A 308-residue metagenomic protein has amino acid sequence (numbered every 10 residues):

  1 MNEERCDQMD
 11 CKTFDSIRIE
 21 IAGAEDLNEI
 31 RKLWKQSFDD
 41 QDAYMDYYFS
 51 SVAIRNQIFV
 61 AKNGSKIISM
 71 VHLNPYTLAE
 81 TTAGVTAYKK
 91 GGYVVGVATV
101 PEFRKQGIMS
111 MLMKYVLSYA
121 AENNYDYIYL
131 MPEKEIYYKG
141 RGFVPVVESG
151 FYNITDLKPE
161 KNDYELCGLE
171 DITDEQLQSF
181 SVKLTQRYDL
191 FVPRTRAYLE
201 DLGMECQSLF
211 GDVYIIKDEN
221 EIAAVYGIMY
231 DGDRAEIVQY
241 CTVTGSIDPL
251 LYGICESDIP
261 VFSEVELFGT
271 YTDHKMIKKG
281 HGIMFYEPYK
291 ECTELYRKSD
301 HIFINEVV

Functional and structural regions predicted by a protein language model:
R5-P75, G84, K89-Y93, P159-A197 (+3 more regions): Short amphipathic alpha-helix that is part of the acyltransferase structural core
D40, M45-Y47, Q178-Y214, E266-V308: N-terminal charged segments
A61, L73, T99, I216 (+1 more regions): GNAT/GCN5-related N-acetyltransferase fold signature
G96-T99, K105-S118, T244-E256: Conserved acetyl-CoA-binding loop-helix of GNAT-fold acetyltransferases
M113, A120-P132, S257-F268: Conserved GNAT acetyl-CoA-binding A-motif
Y137-F143: Conserved active-site tyrosine of GNAT-family acetyltransferases
F143-K161, M229-G232, V238-G245, Y252-V308: Active-site/acyl-donor-binding loops of N-acyltransferases
V144-G245: Amide-forming acyltransferase catalytic core, primarily the GNAT-like/NAT-type and related acyltransferase folds
